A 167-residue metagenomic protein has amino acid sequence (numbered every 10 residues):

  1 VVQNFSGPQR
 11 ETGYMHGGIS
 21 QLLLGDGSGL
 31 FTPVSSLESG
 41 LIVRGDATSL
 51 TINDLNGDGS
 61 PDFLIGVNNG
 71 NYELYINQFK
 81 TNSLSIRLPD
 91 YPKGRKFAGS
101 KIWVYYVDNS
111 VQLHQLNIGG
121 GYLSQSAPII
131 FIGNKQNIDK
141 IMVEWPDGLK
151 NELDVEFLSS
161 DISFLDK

Functional and structural regions predicted by a protein language model:
Q3-K167: Gly/Ser/Thr/Pro-enriched helix-cap/hinge segments flanking short amphipathic alpha-helices
